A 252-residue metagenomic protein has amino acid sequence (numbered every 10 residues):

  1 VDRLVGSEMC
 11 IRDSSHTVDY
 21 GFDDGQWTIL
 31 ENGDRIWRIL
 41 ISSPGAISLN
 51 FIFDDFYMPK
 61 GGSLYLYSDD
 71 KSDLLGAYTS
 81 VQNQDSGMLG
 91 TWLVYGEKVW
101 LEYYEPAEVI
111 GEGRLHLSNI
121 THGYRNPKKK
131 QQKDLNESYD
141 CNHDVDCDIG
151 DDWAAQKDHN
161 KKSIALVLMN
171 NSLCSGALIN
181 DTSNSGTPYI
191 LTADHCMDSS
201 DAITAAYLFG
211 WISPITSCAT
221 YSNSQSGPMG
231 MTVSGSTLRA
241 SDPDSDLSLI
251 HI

Functional and structural regions predicted by a protein language model:
V1-G6, I11, I250-H251: Single conserved hydrophobic/aromatic residue that forms the stacking wall/gate of nucleotide- or nucleobase-binding
D24-G33, M169: Extracellular beta-rich ligand/substrate-recognition surface
N32-I41: Short beta-strands within extracellular/lumenal beta-sheet-rich domains
P44-N50: Extended extracellular/luminal ectodomain segments enriched in beta-structured repeat modules
F56-G62, D198-S199: Extended, low-complexity, turn-rich repeat/linker tracts enriched in Gly/Pro/Ser/Thr and Asp/Glu that occur
P59-S72: Short, surface-exposed beta-strand/strand-loop-strand elements in extracellular ectodomains
G76-G96, P106-V109: Beta-sandwich interaction modules
V94-I250: Serine endopeptidase catalytic core focused on the charge-relay Asp
